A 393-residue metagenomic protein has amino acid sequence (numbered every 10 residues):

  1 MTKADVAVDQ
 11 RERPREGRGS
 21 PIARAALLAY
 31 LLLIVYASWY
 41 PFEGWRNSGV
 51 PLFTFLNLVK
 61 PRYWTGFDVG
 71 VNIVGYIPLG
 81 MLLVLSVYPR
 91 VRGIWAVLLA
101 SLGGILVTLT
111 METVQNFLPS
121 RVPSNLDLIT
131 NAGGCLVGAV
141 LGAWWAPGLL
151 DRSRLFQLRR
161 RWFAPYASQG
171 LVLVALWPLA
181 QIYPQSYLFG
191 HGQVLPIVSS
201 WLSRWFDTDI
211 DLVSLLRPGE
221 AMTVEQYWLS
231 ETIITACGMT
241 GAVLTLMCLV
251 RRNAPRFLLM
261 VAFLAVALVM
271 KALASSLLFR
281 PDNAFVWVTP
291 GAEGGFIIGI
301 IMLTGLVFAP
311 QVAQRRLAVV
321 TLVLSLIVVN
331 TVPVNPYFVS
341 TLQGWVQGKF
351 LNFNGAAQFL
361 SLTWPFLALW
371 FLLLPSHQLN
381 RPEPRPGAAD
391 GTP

Functional and structural regions predicted by a protein language model:
T2-R121, N125, L136-P393: Bulky hydrophobic segments
I129-A132: Long, hydrophobic, well-ordered secondary-structure blocks that form the structural core and pocket-lining surfaces
